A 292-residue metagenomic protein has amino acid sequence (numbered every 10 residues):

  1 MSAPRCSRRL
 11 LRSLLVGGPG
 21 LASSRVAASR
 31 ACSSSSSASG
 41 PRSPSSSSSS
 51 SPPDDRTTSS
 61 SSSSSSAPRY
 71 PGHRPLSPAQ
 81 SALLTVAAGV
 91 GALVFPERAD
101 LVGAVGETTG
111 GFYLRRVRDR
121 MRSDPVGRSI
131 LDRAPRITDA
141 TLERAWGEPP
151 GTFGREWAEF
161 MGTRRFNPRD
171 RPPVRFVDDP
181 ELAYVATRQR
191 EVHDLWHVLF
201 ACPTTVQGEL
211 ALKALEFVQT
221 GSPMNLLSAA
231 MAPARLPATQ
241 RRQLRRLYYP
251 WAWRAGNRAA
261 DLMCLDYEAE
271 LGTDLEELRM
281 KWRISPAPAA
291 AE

Functional and structural regions predicted by a protein language model:
M1-R69: N-terminal mitochondrial targeting presequence
L14-P19, S37, R69, V86-A88 (+4 more regions): Generic detector of intrinsically disordered, low-complexity, polar/charged segments
V16, F95-R98, R283: Short, flexible coil/linker elements and helix-boundary hinge sites characteristic of intrinsically disordered
G18-L21, S29, P41, H73 (+4 more regions): Intrinsically disordered, low-complexity regions
G40, S49-R56, E156, F160 (+3 more regions): Soluble, non-transmembrane catalytic domains of enzymes that act on hydrophobic metabolites at membranes
S66-G106, G110-Y113: Leu/Val/Ala/Ile-rich N-terminal alpha-helices, chiefly Sec-type signal peptides and the beginnings
E97-E277: Core of folded catalytic or high-affinity ligand/protein-binding domains in predominantly eukaryotic proteins
A229, P286-E292: Mature, matrix/stroma-exposed regions of nuclear-encoded mitochondrial and chloroplast proteins
